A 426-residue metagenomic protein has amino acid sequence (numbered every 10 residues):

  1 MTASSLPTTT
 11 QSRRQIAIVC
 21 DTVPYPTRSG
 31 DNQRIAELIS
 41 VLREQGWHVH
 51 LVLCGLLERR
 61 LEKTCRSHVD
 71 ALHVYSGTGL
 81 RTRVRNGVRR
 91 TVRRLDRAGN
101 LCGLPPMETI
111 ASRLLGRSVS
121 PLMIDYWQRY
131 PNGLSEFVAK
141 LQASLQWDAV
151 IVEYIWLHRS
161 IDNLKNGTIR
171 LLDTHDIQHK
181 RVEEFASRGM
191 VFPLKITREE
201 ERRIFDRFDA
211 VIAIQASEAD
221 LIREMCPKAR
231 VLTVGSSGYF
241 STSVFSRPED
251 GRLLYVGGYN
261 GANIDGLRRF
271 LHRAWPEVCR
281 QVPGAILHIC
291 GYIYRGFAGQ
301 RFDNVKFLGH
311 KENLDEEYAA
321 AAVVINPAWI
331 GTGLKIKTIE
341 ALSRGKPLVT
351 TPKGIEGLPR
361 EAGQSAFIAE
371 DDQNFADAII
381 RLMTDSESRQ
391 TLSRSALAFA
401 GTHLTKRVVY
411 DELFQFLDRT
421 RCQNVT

Functional and structural regions predicted by a protein language model:
T2-T78: N-terminal subdomain of nucleotide-sugar transferases
R34, E224, T233-A320: Conserved catalytic-core segment of nucleotide-activated headgroup transferases in glycan assembly
T91-A149, I155-H158, N163, S187-F205: Conserved nucleotide-sugar donor-binding subdomain of glycosyltransferases
L171, V191-L194, R202-S243: Donor nucleotide-sugar binding/catalytic pocket of nucleotide-sugar-dependent glycosyltransferases
A319-G333, R344-P347: Acidic donor-binding loop of glycosyltransferase active sites
K337-A341, P347-T351: Short hydrophobic beta-strand element within catalytic cores of glycosyltransferases and related nucleotide-activated
A366-Q373, R381-E387: Conserved acidic donor-binding segment of nucleotide-sugar-dependent glycosyltransferases
E387-L417: A charged, aromatic-enriched C-terminal amphipathic alpha-helix characteristic of glycosyltransferases across folds
